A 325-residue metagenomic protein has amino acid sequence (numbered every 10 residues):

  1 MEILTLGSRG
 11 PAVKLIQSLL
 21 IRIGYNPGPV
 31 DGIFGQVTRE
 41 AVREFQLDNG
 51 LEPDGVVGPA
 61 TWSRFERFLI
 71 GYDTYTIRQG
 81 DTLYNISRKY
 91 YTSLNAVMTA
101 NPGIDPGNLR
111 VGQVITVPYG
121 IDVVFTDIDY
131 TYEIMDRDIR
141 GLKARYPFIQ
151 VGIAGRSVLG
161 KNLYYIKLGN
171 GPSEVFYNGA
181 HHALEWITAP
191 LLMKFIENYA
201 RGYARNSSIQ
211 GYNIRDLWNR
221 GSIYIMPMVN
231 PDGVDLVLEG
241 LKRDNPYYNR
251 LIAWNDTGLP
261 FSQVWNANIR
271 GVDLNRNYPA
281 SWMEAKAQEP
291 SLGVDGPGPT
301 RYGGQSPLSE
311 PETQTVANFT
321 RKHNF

Functional and structural regions predicted by a protein language model:
I3, A96, P118-L159: Short glycine- and acidic-rich boundary segments immediately preceding or forming the N-terminal edge of structured
S8-S18, D31-Q36, R67-Y91, Q113 (+1 more regions): Primarily a LysM-type cell-wall glycan-binding module
L20-P29, R43-E52: Extended, structured, electrostatic nucleic-acid-contact surfaces
V42, V97: Conserved hydrophobic/aromatic packing and binding residues within compact polymer-binding modules
P53-L69: Alpha-helical interaction/regulatory segments in DNA maintenance proteins
Y164-S173, A180: Short beta-strand-to-loop junctions in surface cap/lid or active-site-entrance loops
P172, W186-F325: Active-site/substrate-binding loop(s) of hydrolase catalytic cores
